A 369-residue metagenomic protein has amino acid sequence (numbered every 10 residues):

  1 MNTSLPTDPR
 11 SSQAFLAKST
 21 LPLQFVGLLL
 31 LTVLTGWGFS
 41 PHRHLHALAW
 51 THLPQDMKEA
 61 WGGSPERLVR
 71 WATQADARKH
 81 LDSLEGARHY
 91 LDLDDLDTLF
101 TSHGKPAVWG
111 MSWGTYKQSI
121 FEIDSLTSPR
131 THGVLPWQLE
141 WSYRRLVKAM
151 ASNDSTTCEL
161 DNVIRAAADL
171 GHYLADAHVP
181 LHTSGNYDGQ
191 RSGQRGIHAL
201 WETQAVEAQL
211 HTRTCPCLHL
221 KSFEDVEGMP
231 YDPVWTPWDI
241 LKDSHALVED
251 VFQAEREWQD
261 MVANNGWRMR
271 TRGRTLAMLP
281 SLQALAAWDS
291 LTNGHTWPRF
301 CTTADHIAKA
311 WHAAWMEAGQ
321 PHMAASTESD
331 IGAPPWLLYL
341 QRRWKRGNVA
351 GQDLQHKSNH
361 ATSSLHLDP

Functional and structural regions predicted by a protein language model:
M1-P9: Short, intrinsically disordered terminal tails adjacent to the first/last structured region
D8-F25: Bacterial N-terminal signal peptides that target proteins for export
Q24-V33: Bacterial N-terminal signal peptides
G36-R165, D169, P180-W297, C301-D305 (+1 more regions): N-terminal, motif-rich segments that launch catalysis or mediate targeting to/interaction with membranes, typified by
